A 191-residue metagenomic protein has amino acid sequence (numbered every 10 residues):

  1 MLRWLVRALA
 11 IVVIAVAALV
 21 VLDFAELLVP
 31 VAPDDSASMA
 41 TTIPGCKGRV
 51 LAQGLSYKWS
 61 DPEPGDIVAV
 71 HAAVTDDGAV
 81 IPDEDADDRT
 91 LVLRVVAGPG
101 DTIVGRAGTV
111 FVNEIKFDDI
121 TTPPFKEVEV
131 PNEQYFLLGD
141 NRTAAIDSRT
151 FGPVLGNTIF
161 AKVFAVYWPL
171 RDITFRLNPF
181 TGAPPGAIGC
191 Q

Functional and structural regions predicted by a protein language model:
M1-T90, N157-T158, F164-Q191: Protein maturation boundaries and topogenic segments
D34, T90-V92, G105, V130 (+1 more regions): A broad, structural micro-motif
T41-T42, S60, V95, D101 (+3 more regions): Residue "hotspots" at secondary-structure boundaries inside conserved domains
I43-C46, E63-P64, G98, P131 (+1 more regions): Residue-level recognition of short, solvent-exposed, well-ordered loop/turn junctions that link secondary-structure
L51-A52, V70, G105, L137 (+1 more regions): A generic structural signal for residues embedded in beta-strands
D88-V110: Mid-length scaffold segments of soluble, non-membrane domains
T121, F125-L155, F160-A161, W168-P169: Soluble extracytoplasmic domains of inner/organellar membrane proteins
